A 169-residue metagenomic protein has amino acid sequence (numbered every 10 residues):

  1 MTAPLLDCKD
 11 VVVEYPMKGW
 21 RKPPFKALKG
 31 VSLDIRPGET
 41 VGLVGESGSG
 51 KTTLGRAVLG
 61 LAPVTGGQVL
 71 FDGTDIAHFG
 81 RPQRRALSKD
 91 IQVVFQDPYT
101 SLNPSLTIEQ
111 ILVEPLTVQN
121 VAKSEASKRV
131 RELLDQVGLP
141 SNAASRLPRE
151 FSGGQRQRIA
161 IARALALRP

Functional and structural regions predicted by a protein language model:
G19-P23, P63, I76-Q92, Q110 (+3 more regions): ABC ATPase NBD coupling module
V44-E46: The feature captures the beta-strand-to-loop junction immediately N-terminal to the Walker
L59: Helix-to-loop junction immediately C-terminal to a conserved catalytic motif
D75, S124-N142: Conserved ABC ATPase "signature" region
L147-F151, Q155: Conserved ABC ATPase signature
I161: Hydrophobic anchor residue at the start of the ABC signature
